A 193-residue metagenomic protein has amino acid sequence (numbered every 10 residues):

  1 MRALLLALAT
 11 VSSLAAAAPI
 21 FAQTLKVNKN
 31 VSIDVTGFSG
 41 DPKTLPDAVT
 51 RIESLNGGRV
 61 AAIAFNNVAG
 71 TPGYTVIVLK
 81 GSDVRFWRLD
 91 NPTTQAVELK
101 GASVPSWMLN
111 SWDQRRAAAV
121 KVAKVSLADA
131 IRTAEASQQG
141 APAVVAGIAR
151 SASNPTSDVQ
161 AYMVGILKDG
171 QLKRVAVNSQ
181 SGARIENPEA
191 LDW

Functional and structural regions predicted by a protein language model:
R2-L8, P19-W193: Long, terminal "pre-/pro-" and other extracytoplasmic accessory regions that lie outside the mature folded/catalytic
